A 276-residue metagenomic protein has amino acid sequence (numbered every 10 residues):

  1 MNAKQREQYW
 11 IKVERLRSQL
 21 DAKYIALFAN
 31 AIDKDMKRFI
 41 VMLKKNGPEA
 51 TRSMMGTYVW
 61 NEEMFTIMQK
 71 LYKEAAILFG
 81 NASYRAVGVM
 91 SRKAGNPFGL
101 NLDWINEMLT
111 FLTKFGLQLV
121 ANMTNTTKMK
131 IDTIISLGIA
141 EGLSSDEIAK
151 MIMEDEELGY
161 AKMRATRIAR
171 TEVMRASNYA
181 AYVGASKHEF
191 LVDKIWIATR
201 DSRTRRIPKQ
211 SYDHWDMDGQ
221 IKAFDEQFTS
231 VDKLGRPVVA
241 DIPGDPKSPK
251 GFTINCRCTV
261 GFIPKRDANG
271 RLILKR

Functional and structural regions predicted by a protein language model:
M1-G159, F262-R276: N-terminal leader/targeting and assembly helices and adjacent pre-domain segments
Y160-R276: Acidic, glycine-rich two-metal-ion catalytic cores of nucleic acid-processing enzymes
